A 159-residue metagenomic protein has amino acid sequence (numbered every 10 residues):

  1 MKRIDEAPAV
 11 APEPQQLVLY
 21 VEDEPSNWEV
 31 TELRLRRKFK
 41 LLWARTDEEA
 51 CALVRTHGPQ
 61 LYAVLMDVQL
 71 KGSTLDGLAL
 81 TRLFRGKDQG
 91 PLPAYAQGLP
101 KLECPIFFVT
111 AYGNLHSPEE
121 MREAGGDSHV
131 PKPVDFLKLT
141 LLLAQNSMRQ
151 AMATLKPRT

Functional and structural regions predicted by a protein language model:
M1-Y20, E24-S26, V30-E32, R37-K40 (+3 more regions): Non-catalytic signal-transmission and effector/linker regions of two-component phosphorelay proteins
W43-A63, K71: Acidic, metal-coordinating helix/loop segments flanking the phosphotransfer/catalytic sites of two-component signaling
M66-S73, D88: Residue immediately C-terminal to the conserved phosphorylatable aspartate in receiver
Q97-L99, Y112-H116: Negatively charged, flexible loop motifs adjacent to catalytic sites in prokaryotic signal transduction proteins
D127: Short, glycine/charged-rich "phosphate-handling" switch motifs in NTP-dependent and phosphotransfer domains
P131-K132: A Lys-centered signature of the CheY-like receiver
